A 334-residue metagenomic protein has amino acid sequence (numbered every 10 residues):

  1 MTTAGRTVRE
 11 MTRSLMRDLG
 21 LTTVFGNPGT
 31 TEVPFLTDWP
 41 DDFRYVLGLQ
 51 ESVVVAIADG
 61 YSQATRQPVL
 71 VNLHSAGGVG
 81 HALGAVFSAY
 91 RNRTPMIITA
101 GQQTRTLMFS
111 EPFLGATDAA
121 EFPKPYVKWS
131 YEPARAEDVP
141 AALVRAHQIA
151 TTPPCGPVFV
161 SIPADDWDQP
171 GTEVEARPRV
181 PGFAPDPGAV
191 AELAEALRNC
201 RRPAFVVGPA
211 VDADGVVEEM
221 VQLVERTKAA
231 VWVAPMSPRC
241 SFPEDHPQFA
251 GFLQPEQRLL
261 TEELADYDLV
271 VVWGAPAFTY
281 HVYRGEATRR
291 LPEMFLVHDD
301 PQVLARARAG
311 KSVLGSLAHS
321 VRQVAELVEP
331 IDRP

Functional and structural regions predicted by a protein language model:
T2-R333: N-terminal alpha/beta PP-like core and its mobile active-site loop of ThDP/TPP-dependent enzymes
